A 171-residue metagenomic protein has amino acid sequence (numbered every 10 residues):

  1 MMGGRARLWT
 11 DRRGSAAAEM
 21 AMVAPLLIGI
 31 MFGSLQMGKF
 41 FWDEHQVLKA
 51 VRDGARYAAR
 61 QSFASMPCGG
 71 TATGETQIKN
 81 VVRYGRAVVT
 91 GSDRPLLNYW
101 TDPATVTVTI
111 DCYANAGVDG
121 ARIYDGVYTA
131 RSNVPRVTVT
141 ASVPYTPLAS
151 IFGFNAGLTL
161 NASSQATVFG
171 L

Functional and structural regions predicted by a protein language model:
M1-R13: N-terminal leader/signal peptides at the extreme start of proteins
M2-G3, E44, K49-L171: Short, conserved structural patches
R12-S15, I28, T76, L158: Alpha-helical membrane and juxtamembrane elements of multi-pass inner-membrane transport and channel proteins
A16-Q36: Alpha-helical hydrophobic helix detector
A24, K39, L48: A cross-family signal for key residues in well-ordered alpha-helices that form functional helical elements
